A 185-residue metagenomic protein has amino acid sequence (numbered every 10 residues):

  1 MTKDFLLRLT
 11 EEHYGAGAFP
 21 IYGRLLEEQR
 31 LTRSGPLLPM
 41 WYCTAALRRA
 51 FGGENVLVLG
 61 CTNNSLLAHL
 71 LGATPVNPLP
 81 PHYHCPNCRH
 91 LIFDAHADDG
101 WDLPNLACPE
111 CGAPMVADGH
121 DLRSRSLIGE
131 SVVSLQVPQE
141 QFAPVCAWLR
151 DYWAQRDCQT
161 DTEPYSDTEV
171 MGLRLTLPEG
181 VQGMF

Functional and structural regions predicted by a protein language model:
M1-F185: Alpha-helical scaffold/interaction cores of sigma-54-like transcription cofactors and many family A DNA polymerases
